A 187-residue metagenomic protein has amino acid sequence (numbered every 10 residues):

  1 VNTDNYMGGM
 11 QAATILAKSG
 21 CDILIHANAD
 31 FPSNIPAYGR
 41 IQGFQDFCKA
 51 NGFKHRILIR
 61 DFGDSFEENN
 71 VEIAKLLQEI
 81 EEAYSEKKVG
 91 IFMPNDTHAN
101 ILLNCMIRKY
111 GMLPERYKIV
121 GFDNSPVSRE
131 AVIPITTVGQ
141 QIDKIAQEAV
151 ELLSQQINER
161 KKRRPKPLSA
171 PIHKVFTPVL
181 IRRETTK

Functional and structural regions predicted by a protein language model:
V1-H26, Q42, D46, N69-E79 (+2 more regions): Hydrophobic alpha-helical segments within soluble ligand-binding/sensing domains
M10-K54, P165-T185: An alpha-beta-alpha
L24-I25, R56-L58, G90, K118: A structural signal for isolated positions on well-ordered beta-strands in alpha/beta enzyme cores
N28-F31, F62, N95: Structural motif
S33-N34, S65-F66, A99: Alpha-helix N-cap/loop-to-helix initiation residues
Y38-G39, V71, N104, I133: Generic recognition of short, well-ordered alpha-helical segments
L58-N69: Short beta->alpha junction loops
L77-K187: Flexible loop/turn connectors
